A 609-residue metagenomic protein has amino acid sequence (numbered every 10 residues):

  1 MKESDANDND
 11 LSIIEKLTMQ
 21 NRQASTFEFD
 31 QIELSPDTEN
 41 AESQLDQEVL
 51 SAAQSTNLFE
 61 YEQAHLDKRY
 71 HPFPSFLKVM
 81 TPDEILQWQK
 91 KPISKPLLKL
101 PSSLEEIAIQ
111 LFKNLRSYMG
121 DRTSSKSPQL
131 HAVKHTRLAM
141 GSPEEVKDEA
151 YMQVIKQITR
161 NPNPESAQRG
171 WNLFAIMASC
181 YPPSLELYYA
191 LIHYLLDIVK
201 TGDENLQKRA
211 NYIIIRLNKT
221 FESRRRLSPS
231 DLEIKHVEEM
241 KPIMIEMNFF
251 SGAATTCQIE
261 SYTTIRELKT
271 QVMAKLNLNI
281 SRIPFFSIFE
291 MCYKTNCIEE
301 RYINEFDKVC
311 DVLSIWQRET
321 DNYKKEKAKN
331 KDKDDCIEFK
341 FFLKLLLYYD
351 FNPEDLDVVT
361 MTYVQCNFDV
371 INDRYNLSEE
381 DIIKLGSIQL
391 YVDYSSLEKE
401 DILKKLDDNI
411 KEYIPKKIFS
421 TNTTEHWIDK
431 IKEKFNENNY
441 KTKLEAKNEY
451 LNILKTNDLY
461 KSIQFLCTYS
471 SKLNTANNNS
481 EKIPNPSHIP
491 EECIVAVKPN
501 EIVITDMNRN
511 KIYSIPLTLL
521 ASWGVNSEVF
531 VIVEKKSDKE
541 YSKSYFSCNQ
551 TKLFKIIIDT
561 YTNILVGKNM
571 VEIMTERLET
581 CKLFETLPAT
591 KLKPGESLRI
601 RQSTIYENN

Functional and structural regions predicted by a protein language model:
M1-P143, K147, A210-S251, T264-R266 (+7 more regions): Long, low-complexity, serine/proline/glycine-rich intrinsically disordered regulatory regions that flank/link signaling
N7, L66, P101-A108, S125 (+18 more regions): Amphipathic alpha-helical protein-protein interaction segments
S117, D121, L138, K156 (+7 more regions): Positions within ordered alpha-helical repeat solenoids
K147-Q153, Q168-R169, S184-H193, V359 (+1 more regions): Short sequence/structural elements of tandem HEAT/ARM alpha-solenoid repeats
E165-R169, I176-C180, L185-S230, K235-E238: Intrinsically disordered, proline/Ser/Thr-rich N-terminal regulatory segments of eukaryotic membrane-proximal signaling
N218-T255, I388-N609: N-terminal recruitment modules of adaptor/scaffold proteins
S261-I280, I288, L519, I558: Short amphipathic, charge-patterned alpha-helical segments
P284-S314: Short acidic beta-strand-loop surface patches of small beta-rich interaction domains
